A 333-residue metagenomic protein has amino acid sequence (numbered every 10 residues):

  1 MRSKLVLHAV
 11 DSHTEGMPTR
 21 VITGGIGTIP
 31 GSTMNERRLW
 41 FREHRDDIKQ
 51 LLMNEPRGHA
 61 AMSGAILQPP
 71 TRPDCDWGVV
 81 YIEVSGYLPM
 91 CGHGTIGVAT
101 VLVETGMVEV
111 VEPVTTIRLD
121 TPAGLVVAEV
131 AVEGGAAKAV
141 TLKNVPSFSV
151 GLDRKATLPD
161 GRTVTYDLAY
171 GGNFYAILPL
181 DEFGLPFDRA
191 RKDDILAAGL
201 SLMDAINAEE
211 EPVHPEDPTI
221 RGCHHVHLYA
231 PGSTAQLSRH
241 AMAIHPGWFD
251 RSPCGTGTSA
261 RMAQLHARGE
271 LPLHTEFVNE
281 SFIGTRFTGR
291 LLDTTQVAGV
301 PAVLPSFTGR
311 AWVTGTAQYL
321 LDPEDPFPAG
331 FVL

Functional and structural regions predicted by a protein language model:
M1-D167, A176-L333: A glycine-rich beta-to-alpha transition motif near the start of alpha/beta enzyme domains, typified by
G172: Glycine-rich ThDP/TPP pyrophosphate-binding loop and its adjacent helix/strand module within ThDP-dependent enzymes
